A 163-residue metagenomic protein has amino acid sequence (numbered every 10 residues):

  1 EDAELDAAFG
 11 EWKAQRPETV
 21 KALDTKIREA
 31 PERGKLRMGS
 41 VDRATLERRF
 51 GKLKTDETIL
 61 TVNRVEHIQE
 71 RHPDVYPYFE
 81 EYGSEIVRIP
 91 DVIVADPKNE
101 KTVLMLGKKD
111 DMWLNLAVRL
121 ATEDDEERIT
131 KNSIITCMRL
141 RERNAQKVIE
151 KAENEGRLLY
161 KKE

Functional and structural regions predicted by a protein language model:
E1-E163: Ribonuclease/tRNase effector modules and their secretory precursors
